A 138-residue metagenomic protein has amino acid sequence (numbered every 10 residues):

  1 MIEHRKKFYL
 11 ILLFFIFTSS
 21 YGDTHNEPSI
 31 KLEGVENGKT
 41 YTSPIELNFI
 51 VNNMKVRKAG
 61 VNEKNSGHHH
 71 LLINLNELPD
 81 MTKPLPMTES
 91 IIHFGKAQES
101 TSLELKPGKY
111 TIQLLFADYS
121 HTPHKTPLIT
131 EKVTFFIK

Functional and structural regions predicted by a protein language model:
K7-I16: Sec-dependent N-terminal signal peptides
D23-T42: Short, compositionally biased P/S/T/A/G/V-rich stretches that sit at domain boundaries
S43, K106-G108: A glycine-anchored, Pro-Gly-centered beta-turn/N-cap motif
I50-V61: Short amphipathic, basic-aromatic surface patches that mediate peripheral association with negatively charged
V61-H69, I129: Short coil-to-beta strand junction motifs in C2/discoidin
L78-D80, A117-K125: Short acidic/polar inter-strand loop motif in beta-rich domains
K125-K138: Short beta-strand elements
